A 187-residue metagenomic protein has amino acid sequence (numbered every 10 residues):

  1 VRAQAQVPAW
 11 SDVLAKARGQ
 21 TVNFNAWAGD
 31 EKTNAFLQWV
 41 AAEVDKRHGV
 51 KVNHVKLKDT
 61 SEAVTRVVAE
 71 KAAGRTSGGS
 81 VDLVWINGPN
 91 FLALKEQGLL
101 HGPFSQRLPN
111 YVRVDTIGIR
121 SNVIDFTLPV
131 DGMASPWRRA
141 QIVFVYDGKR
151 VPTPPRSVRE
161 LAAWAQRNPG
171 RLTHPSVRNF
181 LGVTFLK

Functional and structural regions predicted by a protein language model:
Q4-Q6: Boundary of Sec targeting at the N-terminus
A9-R18, N25, D30-K51, F144: Short, polar/charged alpha-helical segment
T21-N23, D45-K56, G74-S80, P169-R171: A local structural motif
W27-W39, V55-E62, V81, W85-K187: Extracytoplasmic ligand-binding site segments that recognize negatively charged/polar headgroups
G49-N53, T60-A69: Post-signal peptide N-terminal segment of secreted/secretory-pathway proteins
K71-G74, G98: Active-site catalytic pocket residues across diverse enzymes, especially alpha/beta-hydrolases
